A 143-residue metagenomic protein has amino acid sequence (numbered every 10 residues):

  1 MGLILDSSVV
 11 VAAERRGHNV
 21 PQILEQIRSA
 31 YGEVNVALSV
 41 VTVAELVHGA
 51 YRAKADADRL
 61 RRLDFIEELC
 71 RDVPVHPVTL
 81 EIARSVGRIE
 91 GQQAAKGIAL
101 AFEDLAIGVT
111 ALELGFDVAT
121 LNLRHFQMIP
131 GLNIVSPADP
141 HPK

Functional and structural regions predicted by a protein language model:
M1-G2, G108-K143: Acidic, PIN/NYN-like endoribonuclease modules and their adjacent C-terminal/linker elements
M1-L38, Y51-E67, H141-K143: Short, well-structured N-terminal submotif of metal-dependent ribonuclease cores
S8, V47, D64, L105-A106 (+1 more regions): Active-site phosphate/pyrophosphate-handling residues
V10, V43-L46, A83, F126: A generic structural signal for short hydrophobic patches within well-formed alpha-helices
H18, A37, V41, A57 (+2 more regions): Residues at secondary-structure transition points
V40, F65, S85, T110 (+1 more regions): Residue-level recognition of specific faces of alpha-helices
H48-Y51, L60, D72-A119: Active-site neighborhoods of divalent-metal-dependent phosphate/nucleic-acid chemistry enzymes
